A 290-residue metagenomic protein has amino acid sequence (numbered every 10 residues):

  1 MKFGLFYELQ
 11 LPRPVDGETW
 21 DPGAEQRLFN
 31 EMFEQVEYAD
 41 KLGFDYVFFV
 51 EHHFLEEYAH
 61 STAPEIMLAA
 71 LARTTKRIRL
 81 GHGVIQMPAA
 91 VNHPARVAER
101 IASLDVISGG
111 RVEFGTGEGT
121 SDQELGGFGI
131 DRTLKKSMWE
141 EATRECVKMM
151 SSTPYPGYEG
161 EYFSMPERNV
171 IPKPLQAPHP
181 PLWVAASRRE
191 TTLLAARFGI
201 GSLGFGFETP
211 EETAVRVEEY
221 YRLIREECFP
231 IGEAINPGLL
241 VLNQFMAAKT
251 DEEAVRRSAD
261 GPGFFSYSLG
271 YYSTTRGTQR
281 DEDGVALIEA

Functional and structural regions predicted by a protein language model:
M1-F3, F44-Y46, T75-L80, I107-E113 (+5 more regions): Short, well-ordered coil/turn segments that N-cap beta-strands
M1-T74, I78-H82, H179-P180: N-terminal beta1-alpha1-beta2 module of alpha/beta enzyme domains
K2-E25, M87-G157, S202-G204, E208-E212: Flexible, glycine-rich active-site loops centered on histidine and acidic residues that chelate a metal or position
F3, A39, G43, E51 (+8 more regions): Conserved, mostly hydrophobic/aromatic
L5-L9, G17, L134-I171, E211-A290: An alpha-helical appendage that flanks or caps ligand/catalytic pockets
Q26-Y38, R96-R100, A186-L193: Short, acidic/polar
N92-A102, T192, A248-S258: Catalytic cores of alpha/beta
R188-E218: A conserved active-site cap/scaffold subdomain adjacent to cofactor or substrate pockets
